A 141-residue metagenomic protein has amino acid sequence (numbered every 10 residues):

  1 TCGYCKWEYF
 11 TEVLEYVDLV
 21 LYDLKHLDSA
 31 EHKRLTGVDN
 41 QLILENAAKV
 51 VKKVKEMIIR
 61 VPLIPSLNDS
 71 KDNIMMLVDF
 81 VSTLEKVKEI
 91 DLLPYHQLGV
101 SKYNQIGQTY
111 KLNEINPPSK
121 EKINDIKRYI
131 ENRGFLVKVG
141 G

Functional and structural regions predicted by a protein language model:
T1-L98, N104: Conserved AdoMet/S-adenosylmethionine-binding subsite of the radical SAM
N104-N113: Short glycine/proline- and charge-enriched loop/turn segments that cap or connect secondary-structure elements
L112-K122: Short, flexible active-site recognition loops that position polar ligands and cofactors
E121-G141: A cross-taxonomic marker for long C-terminal extensions/tails that follow the last structured domain
